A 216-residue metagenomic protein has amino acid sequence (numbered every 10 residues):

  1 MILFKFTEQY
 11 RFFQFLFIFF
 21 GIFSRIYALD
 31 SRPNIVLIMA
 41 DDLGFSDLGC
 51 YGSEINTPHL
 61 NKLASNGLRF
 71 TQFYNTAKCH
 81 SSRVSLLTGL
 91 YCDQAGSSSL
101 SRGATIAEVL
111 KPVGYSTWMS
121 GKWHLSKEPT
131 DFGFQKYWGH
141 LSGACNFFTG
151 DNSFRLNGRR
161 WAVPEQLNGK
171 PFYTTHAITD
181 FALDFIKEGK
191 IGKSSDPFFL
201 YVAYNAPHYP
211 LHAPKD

Functional and structural regions predicted by a protein language model:
I2-F13: Bacterial N-terminal signal peptides that target proteins for export
I2-F4, I26-D216: Formylglycine-dependent sulfatase
F15-L16, I26: Cleavable N-terminal signal peptides
